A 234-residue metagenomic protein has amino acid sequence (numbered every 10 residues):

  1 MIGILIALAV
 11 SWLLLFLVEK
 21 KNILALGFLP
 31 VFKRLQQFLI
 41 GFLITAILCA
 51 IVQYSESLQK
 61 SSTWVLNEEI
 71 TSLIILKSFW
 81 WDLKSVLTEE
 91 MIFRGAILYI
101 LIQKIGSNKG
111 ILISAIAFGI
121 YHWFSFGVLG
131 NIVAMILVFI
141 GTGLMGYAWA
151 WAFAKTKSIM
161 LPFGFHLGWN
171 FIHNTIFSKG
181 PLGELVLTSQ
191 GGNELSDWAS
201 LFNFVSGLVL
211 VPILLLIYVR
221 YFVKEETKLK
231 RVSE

Functional and structural regions predicted by a protein language model:
M1-F16, Q36-G41, S72, L76-K77 (+1 more regions): Alpha-helical transmembrane segments in multi-pass membrane proteins
L5, F38-L43, I75-L76, N108-I113 (+3 more regions): Hydrophobic alpha-helical transmembrane segments
I23-I92, L98, Q103: Juxtamembrane helix-loop-helix connectors linking adjacent transmembrane helices in multi-pass membrane enzymes
S57-L58, G168-E234: C-terminal membrane module of polytopic membrane proteins
V86, S107-W123, V138, T142-G143: Small-polar-interrupted transmembrane alpha-helices in polytopic inner-membrane proteins
M91-I113, V128, A154-S158: Membrane-interface helix/loop boundary segments of multi-pass membrane proteins
G110-F118, L161-H173, R231-V232: Central hydrophobic cores of alpha-helical transmembrane segments in multi-pass integral membrane proteins
I136-N193: Functionally important transmembrane alpha-helices
